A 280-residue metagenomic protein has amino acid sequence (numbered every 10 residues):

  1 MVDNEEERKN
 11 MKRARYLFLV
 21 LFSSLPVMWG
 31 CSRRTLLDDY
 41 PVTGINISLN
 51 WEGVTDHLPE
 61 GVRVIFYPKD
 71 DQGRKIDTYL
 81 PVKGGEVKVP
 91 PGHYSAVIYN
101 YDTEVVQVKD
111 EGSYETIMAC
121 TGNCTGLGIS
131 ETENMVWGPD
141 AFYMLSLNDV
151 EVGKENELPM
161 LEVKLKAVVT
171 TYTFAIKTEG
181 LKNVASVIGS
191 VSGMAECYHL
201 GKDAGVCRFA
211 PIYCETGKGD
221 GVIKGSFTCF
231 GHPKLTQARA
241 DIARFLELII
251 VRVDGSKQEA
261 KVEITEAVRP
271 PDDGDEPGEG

Functional and structural regions predicted by a protein language model:
M1-N10: Short, Lys/Arg-enriched N-terminal segments with co-localized hydrophobic residues within the first ~10-30 amino acids
K12-Y16, S24-G53: Bacterial Sec-dependent N-terminal signal peptides
P41-I47, V62, G92-Y94, T170: Short structural boundary motif marking the start of a folded domain
S48-P59, A175-N183: Structural motif
R63-G112, A185-D272: Tryptophan-paired
G73-A167: Short, low-hydrophobicity acidic/polar segments
W137-D220: A sequence/structural signal for flexible, mid-protein segments enriched in small/helix-disrupting residues
E279-G280: Eukaryotic extended interaction platforms
